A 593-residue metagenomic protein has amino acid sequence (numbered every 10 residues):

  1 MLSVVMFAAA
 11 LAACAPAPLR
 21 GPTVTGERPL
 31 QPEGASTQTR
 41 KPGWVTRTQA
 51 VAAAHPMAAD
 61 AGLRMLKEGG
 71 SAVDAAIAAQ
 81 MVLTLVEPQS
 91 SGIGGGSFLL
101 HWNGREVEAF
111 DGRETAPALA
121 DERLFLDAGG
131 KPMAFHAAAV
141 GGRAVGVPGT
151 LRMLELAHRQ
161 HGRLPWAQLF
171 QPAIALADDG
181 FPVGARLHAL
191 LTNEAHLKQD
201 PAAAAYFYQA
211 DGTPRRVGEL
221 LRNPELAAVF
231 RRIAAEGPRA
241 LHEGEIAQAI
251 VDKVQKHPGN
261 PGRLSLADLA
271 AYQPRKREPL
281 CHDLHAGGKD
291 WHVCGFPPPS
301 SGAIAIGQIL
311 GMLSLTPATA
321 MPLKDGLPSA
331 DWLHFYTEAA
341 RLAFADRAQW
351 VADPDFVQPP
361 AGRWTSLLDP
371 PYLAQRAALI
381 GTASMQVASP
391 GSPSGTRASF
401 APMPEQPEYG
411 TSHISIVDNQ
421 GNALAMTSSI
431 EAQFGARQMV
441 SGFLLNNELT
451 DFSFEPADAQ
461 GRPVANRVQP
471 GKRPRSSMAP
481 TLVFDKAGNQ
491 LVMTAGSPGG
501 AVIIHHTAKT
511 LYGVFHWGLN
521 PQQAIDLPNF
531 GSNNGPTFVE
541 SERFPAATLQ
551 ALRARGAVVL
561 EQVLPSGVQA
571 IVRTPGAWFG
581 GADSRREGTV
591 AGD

Functional and structural regions predicted by a protein language model:
P18-D60, R64, A72-E243, Q248-H285 (+5 more regions): Noncatalytic scaffold domains of N-terminal-nucleophile
R28-P29, L315-S429, V558, D583: Internal maturation/activation junctions in enzymes
M65-L66, R152-Q160, E236-E243, Q248 (+2 more regions): Alpha-helical support elements that line or immediately flank enzyme active sites and cofactor-binding pockets
L85-G92, G96-W102, E106-A109, N260-A267 (+2 more regions): Active-site rim segments in enzyme catalytic domains, especially the processed small/beta chain of N-terminal
K276, E408-T411, S476-M478: Short, small/polar residue-rich loop motifs at catalytic or cofactor-binding pockets
C294-A303, T411-S415, A425-R437, R475 (+1 more regions): Glycine-rich phosphate/pyrophosphate-binding beta-alpha loops
Q420, G471-R473, T507, H516-V563: Extended C-terminal subregions enriched in glycine
